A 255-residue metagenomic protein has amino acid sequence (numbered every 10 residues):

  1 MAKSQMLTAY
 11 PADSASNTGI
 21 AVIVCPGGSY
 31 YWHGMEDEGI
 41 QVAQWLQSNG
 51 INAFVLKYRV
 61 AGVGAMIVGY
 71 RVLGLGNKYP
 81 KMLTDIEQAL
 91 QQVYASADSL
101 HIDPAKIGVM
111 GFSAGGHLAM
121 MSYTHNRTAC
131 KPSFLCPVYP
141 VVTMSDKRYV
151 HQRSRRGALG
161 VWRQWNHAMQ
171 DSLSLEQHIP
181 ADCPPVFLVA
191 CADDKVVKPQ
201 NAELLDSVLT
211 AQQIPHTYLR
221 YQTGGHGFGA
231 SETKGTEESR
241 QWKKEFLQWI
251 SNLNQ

Functional and structural regions predicted by a protein language model:
T18-G27: Short beta-strand element of the alpha/beta-hydrolase
G34-M35, F54-P104, T236-S239: Catalytic nucleophile-loop/oxyanion-hole region of alpha/beta-hydrolase and closely related hydrolase-like folds
E36-F54: Short amphipathic alpha-helix adjacent to the substrate-entry channel of hydrolases
G64-R71, E203-Q255: C-terminal catalytic histidine-bearing segment of alpha/beta-hydrolase fold enzymes
T84, Q88-H151, Q170: Primarily recognizes the serine-hydrolase "nucleophile elbow" in alpha/beta-hydrolase and SGNH/GDSL folds
P140-H178: Mobile cap/lid helix-loop segments that gate and shape the active-site cleft of serine hydrolases
D182, F187-A190, D194: Short beta-strand/loop motif that positions the catalytic acidic residue of the alpha/beta-hydrolase fold
K195-L204: Conserved alpha/beta-hydrolase "acid-adjacent" motif
